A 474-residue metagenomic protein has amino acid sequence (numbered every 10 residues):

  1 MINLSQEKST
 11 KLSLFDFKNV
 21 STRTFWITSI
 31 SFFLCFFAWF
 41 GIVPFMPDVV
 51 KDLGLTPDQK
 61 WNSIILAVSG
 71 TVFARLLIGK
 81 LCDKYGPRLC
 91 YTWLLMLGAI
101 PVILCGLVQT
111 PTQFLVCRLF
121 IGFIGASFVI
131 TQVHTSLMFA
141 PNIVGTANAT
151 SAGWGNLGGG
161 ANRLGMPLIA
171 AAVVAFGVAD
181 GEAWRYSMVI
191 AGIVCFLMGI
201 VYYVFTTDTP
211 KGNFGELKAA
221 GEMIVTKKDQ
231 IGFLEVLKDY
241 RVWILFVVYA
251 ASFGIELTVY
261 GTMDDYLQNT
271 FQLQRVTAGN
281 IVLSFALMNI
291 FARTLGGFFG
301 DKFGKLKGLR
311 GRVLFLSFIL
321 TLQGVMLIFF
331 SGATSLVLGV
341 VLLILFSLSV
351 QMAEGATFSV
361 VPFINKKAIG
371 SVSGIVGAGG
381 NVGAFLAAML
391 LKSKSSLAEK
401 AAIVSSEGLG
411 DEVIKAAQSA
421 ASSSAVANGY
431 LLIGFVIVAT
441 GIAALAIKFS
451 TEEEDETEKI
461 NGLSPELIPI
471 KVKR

Functional and structural regions predicted by a protein language model:
I2-S5, T206-I231, E453-E466: Flexible cytoplasmic inter-helical loops of multi-pass small-molecule transporters
I42-M46, V236-G296, E354: Extracytoplasmic gate region of multi-pass secondary transporters
F73-T112: Conserved MFS/SLC helix-loop-helix module at the cytosolic interface between two early adjacent transmembrane helices
Y91, F114, L309, V313-L316: Primarily marks hydrophobic transmembrane alpha-helices of the MFS/SLC 12-helix fold
M96-Q109, S317-T334: C-terminal ends and interior cores of transmembrane alpha-helices in multi-pass membrane transporters/permeases
C117-G155: Cytoplasmic helix-loop-helix junction between adjacent transmembrane helices in 12-TM secondary transporters
G145-A171, V376-A388: Glycine-rich segments within core transmembrane alpha-helices of 12-TM secondary carriers
G192-K218, T440-S450: C-terminal membrane-cytosol helix-exit motif in multi-pass small-molecule transporters
